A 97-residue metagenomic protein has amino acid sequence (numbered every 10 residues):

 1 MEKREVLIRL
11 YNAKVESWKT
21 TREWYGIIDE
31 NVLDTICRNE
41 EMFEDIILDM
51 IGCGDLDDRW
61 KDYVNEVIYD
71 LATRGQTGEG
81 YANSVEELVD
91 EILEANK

Functional and structural regions predicted by a protein language model:
E5-W24: N-terminal acidic leader/helix
K19-E91, A95: Acidic, low-complexity, intrinsically disordered interaction modules
